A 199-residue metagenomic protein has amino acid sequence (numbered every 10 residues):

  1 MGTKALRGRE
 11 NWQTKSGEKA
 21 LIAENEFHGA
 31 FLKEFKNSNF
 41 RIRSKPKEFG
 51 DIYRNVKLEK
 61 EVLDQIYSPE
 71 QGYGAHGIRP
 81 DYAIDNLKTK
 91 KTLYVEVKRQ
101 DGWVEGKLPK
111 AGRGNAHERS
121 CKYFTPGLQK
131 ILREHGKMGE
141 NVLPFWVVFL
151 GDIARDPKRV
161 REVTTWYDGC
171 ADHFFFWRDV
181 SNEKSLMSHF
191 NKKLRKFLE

Functional and structural regions predicted by a protein language model:
M1, G139, V148-E199: Non-catalytic C-terminal interaction segments of nucleic acid-processing enzymes
G2-L32: Nuclease catalytic cores
E18, I22, E26, G77 (+3 more regions): Short, well-structured alpha-helical interface segments that form or flank functional binding sites
K36-S44: Short secondary-structure junctions
N37, T89, E140, D168-G169: Short, well-ordered coil/turn elements that cap or connect secondary structure elements
R43-K90: Active-site metal-binding core of divalent-cation-utilizing nuclease and nuclease-like domains
K90-L93, K98-E162: Catalytic cores of nucleic-acid endonucleases
